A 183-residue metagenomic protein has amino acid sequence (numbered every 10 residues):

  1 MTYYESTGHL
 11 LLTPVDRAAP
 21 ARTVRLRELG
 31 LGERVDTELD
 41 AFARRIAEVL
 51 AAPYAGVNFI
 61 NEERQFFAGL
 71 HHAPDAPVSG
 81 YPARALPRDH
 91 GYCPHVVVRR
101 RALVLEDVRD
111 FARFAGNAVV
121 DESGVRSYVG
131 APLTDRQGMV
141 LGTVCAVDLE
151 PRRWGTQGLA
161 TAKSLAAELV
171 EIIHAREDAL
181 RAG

Functional and structural regions predicted by a protein language model:
M1, V24-E28, G183: PAS/LOV and related PAS-like sensory modules
S6-L12, D16-A19, V147-G183: Juxtadomain coupling helices with adjacent low-complexity linkers
A21-T37: Short regulatory/linker helices and ligand/cofactor-binding micro-motifs at input modules
R25, Y54, I60-A68, A76-R126: Regulatory sensory and allosteric helical modules in signal-transduction proteins and certain transcription factors
E33-A68: Helix-loop-beta substructure at the N-terminus of cytosolic sensory domains that couple signal/ligand detection
R99, R136-Q137: Residue-level recognition of short loop/turn positions
R126-D135: A short, aliphatic-rich beta-strand micro-motif
Q137-D148: Sensory beta-strand/linker motifs that couple input domains to effectors
